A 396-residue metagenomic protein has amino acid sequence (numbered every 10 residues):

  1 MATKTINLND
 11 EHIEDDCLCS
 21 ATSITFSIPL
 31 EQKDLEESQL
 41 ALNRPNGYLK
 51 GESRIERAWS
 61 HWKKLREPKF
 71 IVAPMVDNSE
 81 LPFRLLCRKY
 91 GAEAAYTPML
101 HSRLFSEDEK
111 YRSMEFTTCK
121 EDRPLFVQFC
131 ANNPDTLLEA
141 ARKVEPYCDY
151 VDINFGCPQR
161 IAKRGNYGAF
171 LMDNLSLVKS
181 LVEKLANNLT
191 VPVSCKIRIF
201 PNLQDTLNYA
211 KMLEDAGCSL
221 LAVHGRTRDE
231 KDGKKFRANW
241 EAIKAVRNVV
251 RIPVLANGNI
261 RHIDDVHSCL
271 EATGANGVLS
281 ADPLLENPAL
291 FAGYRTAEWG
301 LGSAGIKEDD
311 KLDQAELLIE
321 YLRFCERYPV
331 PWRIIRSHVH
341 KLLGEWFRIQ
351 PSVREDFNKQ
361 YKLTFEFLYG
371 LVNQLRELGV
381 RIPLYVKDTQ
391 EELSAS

Functional and structural regions predicted by a protein language model:
M1-I71, V76, L81-P82, K89 (+5 more regions): Alpha/beta catalytic cores of nucleotide-metabolism and tRNA/nucleoside-modifying enzymes
R44-K64, M75-V144: Glycine-rich, positively charged N-terminal anion/phosphate-binding segment
M75-D77, L100-S102, C130-N132, G156-P158 (+4 more regions): Active-site beta-loop-alpha junctions enriched in small/polar residues
Y90, L100-S106, N133-P134, F155-A169 (+1 more regions): Conserved radical SAM core fold
T97, Y150-P158, D215-R226, L279-L285: Non-cysteine beta-strand/loop elements that form the S-adenosyl-L-methionine
R112-M114, N166-M172, D232, R295-E298: Short glycine-enriched, charge-decorated loop/helix-capping segments at active-site entrances that position
E115-D122, R142-Y147, A186-N187, K211-A216 (+1 more regions): Acidic (Asp/Glu)-rich catalytic clusters
E115-F126, A169-C195, K234-N259: Alpha-helix-loop-beta-strand connector modules within alpha/beta enzyme cores
